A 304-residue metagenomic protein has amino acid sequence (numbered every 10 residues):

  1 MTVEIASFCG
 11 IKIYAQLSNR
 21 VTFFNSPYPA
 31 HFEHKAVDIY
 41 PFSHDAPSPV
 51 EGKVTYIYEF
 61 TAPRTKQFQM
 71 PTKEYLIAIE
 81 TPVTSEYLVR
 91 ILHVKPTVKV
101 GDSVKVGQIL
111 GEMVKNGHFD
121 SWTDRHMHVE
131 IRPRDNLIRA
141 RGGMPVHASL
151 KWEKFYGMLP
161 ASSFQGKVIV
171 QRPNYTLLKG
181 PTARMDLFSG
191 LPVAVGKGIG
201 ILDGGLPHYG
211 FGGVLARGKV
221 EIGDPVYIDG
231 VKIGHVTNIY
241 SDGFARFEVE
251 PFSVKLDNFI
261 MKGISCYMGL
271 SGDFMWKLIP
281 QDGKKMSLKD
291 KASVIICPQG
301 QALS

Functional and structural regions predicted by a protein language model:
M1-S304: Contiguous, well-folded functional domains in the mature portion of proteins
